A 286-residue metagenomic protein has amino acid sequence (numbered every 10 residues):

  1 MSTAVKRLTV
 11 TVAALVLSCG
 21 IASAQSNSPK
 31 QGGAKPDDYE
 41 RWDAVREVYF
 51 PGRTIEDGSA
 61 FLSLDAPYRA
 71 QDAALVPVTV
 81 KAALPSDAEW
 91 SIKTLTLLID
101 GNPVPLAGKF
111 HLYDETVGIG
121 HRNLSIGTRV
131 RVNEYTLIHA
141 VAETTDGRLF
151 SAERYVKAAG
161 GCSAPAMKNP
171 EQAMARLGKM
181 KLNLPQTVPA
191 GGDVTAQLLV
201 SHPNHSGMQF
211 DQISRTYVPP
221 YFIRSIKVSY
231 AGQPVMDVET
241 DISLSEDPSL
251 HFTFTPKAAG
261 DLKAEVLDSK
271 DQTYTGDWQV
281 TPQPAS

Functional and structural regions predicted by a protein language model:
T11-G20: Bacterial N-terminal signal peptides
R46-L75, Q172-A190: N-terminal edge beta-strand
A66-K81, P189-F210: Contiguous beta-strand segments within globular domains
T94-L98, S225-S229, E265: Beta-strand signatures of extracellular beta-sandwich domains
E115-I126, I242-H251: Aromatic sugar-binding surface patches on proteins that engage polysaccharides or sugar-phosphate polymers
N133-L137, D193, K257-D261: Extracellular Ig-like/FN3 beta-sandwich strand-entry sites
T144-S151, D268-G276: Short acidic/polar inter-strand loop motif in beta-rich domains
Y155-G161, Q279-A285: Short beta-strand edge segments in extracellular beta-sheet folds
